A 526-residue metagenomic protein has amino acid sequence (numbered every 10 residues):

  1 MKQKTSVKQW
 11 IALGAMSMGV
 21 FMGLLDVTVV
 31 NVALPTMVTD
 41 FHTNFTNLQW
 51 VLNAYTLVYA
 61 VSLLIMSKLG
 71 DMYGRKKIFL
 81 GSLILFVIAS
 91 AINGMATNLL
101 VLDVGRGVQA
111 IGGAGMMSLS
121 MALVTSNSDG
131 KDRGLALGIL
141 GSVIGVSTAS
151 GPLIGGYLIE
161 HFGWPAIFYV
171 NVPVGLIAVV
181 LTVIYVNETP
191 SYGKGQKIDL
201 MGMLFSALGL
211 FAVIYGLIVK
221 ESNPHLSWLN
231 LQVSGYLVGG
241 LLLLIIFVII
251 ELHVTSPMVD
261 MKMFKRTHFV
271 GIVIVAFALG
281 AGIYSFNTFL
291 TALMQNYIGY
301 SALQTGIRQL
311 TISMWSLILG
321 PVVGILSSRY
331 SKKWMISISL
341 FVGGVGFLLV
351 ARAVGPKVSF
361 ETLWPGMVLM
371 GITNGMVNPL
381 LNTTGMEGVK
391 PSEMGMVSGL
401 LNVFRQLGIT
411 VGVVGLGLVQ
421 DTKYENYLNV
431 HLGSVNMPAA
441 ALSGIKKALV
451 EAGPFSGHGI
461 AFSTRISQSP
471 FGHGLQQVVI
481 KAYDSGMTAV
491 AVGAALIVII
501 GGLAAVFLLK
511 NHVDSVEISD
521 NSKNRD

Functional and structural regions predicted by a protein language model:
K2, V179-A207, S222-L229, L252-T267 (+2 more regions): Flexible interhelical linker loops that connect adjacent transmembrane helices in multi-pass membrane transporters
Q9-L63, S67, V143, G163 (+3 more regions): Transmembrane core module of solute transporters
V20, L83, A89-S90, G105-R106 (+6 more regions): A generic transmembrane-helix signature of 12-TM secondary carrier transporters
N47, D132-I139, E393-L400: Cytoplasmic loop-to-transmembrane helix junctions
S67-M203, Y215, V219, L231-S234: Helix-loop-helix hairpins in multi-pass membrane proteins, especially solute transporters
A149-S150, F286, L363-K447, A491: Small-residue-rich alpha-helical segments with characteristic i,i+4
P173-S191, A207-V219, G239-H253, A504-L509: C-terminal membrane-cytosol helix-exit motif in multi-pass small-molecule transporters
L407-I497, G501-F507, I518-D526: Hydrophobic transmembrane architecture of multi-pass small-molecule transporters
